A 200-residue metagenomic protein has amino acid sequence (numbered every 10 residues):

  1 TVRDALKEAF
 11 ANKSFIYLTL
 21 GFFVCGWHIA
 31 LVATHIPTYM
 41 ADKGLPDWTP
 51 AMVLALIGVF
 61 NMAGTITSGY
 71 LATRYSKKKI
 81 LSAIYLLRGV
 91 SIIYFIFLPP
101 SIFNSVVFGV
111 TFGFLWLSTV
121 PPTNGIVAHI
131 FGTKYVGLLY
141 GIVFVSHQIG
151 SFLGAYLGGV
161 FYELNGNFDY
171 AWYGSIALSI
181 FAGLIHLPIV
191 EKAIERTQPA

Functional and structural regions predicted by a protein language model:
F10-Y70, G154: Extracytoplasmic gate region of multi-pass secondary transporters
F23, A55-V59, L86, G141-I149: Transmembrane alpha-helical cores of Major Facilitator Superfamily
M40-A41, L71-A72, L157-G166: Interfacial helix-cap and linker-helix signal at transmembrane-aqueous boundaries of multi-pass secondary transporters
D47-W48, T133-V143: Loop-to-transmembrane helix entry/capping segments in MFS-fold secondary transporters and related SLC/MFSD carriers
I57-N61, T67, A72-I126: C-terminal transmembrane helical hairpin of 12-TM major facilitator-type secondary transporters
V127-V136, G166: Paired intracellular helix-loop junctions of major facilitator superfamily
V160-L178: A membrane-interface helix-boundary motif in multi-pass transporters
G174-A200: Multi-pass alpha-helical transporter architecture, strongest for 12-TM Major Facilitator/SLC carriers used
